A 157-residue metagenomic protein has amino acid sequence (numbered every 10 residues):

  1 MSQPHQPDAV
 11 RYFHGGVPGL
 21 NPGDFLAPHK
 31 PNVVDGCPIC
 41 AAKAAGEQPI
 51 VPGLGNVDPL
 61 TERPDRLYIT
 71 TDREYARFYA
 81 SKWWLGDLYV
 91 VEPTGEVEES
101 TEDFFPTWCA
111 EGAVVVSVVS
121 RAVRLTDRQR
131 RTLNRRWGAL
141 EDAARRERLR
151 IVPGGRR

Functional and structural regions predicted by a protein language model:
S2-P52, V57-R157: Conserved NAD+-utilizing ADP-ribose enzyme module
